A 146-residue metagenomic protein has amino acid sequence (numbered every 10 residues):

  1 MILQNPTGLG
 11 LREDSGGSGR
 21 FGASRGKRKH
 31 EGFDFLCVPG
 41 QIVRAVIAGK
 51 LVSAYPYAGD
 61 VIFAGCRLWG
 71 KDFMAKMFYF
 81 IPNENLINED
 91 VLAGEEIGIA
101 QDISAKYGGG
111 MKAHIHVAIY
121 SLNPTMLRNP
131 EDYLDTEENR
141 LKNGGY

Functional and structural regions predicted by a protein language model:
M1-G65, K71, L92-A93, D102 (+2 more regions): Surface-exposed, glycine-biased beta-strand/turn segments
M1-T7, L36, L86-E95, G110-Y146: Acidic, glycine-rich catalytic/binding loops that coordinate metals and/or anionic ligands
D34, A45, K76, I99 (+1 more regions): Structural recognition of the beta-strand scaffold that forms the well-ordered cores of secreted hydrolase catalytic
A54, F78-P82, I99-Q101, Y120: Active-site-proximal beta-strand/loop segments in catalytic clefts of secreted hydrolases
A58, F80-I81, I103, Y133-L134: A generic structural motif
I62-I87: Active-site region of chymotrypsin-like
A100-H114: Active-site loop architecture of trypsin-fold serine endopeptidases
